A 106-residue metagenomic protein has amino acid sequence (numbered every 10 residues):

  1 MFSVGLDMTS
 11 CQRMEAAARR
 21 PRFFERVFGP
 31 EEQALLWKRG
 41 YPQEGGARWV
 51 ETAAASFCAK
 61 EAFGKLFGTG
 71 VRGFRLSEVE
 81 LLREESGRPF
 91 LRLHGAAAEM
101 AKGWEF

Functional and structural regions predicted by a protein language model:
M1-F106: Core catalytic alpha/beta fold that binds nucleotide/phospho-ligands
